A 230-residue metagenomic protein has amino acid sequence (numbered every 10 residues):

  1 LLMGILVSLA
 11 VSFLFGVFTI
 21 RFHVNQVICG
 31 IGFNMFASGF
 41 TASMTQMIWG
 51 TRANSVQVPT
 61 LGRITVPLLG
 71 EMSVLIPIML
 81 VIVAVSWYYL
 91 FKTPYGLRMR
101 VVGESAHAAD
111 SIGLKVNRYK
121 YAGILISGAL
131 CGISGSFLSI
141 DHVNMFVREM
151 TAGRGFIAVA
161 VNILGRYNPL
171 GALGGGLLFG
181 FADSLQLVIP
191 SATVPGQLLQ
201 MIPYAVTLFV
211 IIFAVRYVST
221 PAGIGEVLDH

Functional and structural regions predicted by a protein language model:
L1-F36, V81, F179, D183: Alpha-helical transmembrane segments within multi-pass membrane transporters and channels
G4-I5, C131, H142-Y204: Transmembrane alpha-helical segments in multi-pass inner-membrane proteins
F13, V17-R21, M44-M47, Y88-K92 (+4 more regions): Membrane-interface helix caps of multi-pass small-molecule transporters
R21-H23, R118, R166: Helix-loop interface residues and adjacent transmembrane-helix termini in multi-pass membrane transporters, primarily
Q26, A37-K92, V194-Q200, V218 (+1 more regions): Transmembrane helix-bundle core of multi-pass membrane transporters and related energy-transducing complexes
S38-A42, I76-Y88, S127-G135, A158-V161 (+2 more regions): Hydrophobic core segments of alpha-helical transmembrane domains in multi-pass membrane transport and ion-translocation
G70-F146, P169-G174: Helix-loop-helix "hairpin" substructures at the membrane interface of multi-pass membrane proteins
E104-R118, I189-H230: Cytosolic-side transmembrane-helix boundaries in multi-pass membrane proteins
